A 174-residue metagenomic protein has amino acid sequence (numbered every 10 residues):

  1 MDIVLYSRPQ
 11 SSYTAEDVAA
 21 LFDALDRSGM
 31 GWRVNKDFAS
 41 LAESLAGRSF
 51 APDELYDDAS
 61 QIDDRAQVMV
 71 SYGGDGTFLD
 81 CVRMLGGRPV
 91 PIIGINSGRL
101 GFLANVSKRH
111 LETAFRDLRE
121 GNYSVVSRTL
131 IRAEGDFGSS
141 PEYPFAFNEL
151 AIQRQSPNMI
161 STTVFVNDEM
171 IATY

Functional and structural regions predicted by a protein language model:
M1-V68, R109-S124, G135-P144: ATP/NTP phosphate-donor binding region
Q10, D75-T77, G98-L100: Short glycine-rich anion-binding loops that position phosphate/pyrophosphate groups of nucleotides and phosphorylated
T14-A15, G76-V82: Short glycine/serine/threonine-rich phosphate/pyrophosphate-binding segments that cradle anionic phosphate groups
W32-K36, G94, V126, A172-Y174: General beta-strand structural signal in soluble alpha/beta enzymes
S71: Redox-cofactor binding/interface segments in oxidoreductases and associated redox assembly factors
D80-M84, L103-V106: Short, conserved acidic/polar surface loops in the N-terminal third of protein domains
L85-G98, F102: Gly/Ser-rich helix-loop-strand patches that form or flank binding pockets for ribonucleotide-derived cofactors
R99-Y174: Catalytic core of DAGKc-family lipid kinases
